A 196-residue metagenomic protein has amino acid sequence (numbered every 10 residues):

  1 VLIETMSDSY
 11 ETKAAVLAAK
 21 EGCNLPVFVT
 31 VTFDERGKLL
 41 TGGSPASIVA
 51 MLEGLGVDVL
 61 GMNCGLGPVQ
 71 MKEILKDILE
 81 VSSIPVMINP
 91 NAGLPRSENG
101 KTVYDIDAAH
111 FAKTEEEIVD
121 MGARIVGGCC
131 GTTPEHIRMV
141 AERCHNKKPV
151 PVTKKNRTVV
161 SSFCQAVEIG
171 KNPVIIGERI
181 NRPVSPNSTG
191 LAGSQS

Functional and structural regions predicted by a protein language model:
L2-S196: Domain-level signal for soluble alpha/beta catalytic cores
